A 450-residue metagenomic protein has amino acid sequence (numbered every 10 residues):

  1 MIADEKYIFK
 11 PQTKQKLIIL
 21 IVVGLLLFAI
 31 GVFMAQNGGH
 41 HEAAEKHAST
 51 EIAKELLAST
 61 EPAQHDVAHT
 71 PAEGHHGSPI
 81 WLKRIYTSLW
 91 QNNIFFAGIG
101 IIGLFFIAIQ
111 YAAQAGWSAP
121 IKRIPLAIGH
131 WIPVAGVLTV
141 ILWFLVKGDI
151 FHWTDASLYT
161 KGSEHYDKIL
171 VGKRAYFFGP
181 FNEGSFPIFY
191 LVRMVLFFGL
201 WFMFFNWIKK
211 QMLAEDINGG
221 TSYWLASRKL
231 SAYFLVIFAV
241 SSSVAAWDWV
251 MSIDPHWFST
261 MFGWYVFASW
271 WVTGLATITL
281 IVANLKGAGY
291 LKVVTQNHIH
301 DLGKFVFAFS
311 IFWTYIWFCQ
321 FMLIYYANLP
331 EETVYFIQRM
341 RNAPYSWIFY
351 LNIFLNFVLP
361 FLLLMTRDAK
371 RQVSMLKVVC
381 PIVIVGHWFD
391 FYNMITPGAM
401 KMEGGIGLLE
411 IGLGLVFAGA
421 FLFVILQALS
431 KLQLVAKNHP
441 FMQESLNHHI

Functional and structural regions predicted by a protein language model:
K14-L17, V22-F28, Q64-G74, T87 (+2 more regions): Long, contiguous internal "core" modules enriched in hydrophobic/ aromatic residues
F33-S49, W90-I217, F234: Transmembrane-helix bundle segments that line or gate the permeation/cavity pathway in multi-pass membrane proteins
M34-I85, Y159-K168: Low-complexity, proline/glycine-enriched hydrophobic segments characteristic of transmembrane helices
G100-F105, V137-L138, M194-N206, A268-A283 (+2 more regions): Hydrophobic cores of alpha-helical transmembrane segments in multi-pass inner/ER membrane proteins, independent
T139, M375-V385: Central hydrophobic cores of alpha-helical transmembrane segments in multi-pass integral membrane proteins
V240-V244, P381-Y392: Aromatic-anchored segments of alpha-helical transmembrane domains
T260-V266, E331-I353, K401-I425, L429: Membrane-interface transmembrane-helix boundary segments in multi-pass integral membrane proteins
V435-I450: Short, highly charged, low-complexity non-transmembrane loops/tails of multi-pass membrane proteins
